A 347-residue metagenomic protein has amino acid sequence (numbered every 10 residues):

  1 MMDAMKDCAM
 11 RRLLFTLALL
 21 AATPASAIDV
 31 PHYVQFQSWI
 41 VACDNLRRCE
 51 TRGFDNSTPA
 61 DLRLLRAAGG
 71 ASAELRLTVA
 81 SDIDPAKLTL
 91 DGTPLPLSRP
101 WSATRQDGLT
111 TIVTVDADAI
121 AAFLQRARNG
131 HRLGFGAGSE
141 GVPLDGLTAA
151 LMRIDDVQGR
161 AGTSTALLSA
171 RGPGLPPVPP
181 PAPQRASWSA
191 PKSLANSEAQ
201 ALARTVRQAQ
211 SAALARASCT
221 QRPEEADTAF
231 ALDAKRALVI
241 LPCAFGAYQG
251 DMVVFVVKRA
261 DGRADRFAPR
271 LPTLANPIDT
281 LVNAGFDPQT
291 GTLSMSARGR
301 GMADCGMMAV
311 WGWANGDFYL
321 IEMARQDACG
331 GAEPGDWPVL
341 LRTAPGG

Functional and structural regions predicted by a protein language model:
M1-A9: Short, Lys/Arg-enriched N-terminal segments with co-localized hydrophobic residues within the first ~10-30 amino acids
A9-T16: Sec-dependent signal peptide recognition, specifically the positively charged N-region followed immediately by
A22-P24: N-terminal signal peptide c-region/cleavage motif recognized by signal peptidases
A27-C219, G250-V253: A generic "folded-domain core" signal
Q208-A217, V256-P272, G312-D317: Surface-exposed loop/turn elements that mediate protein-protein interactions on large endomembrane-trafficking
D227-A247: Exposed beta-strand-loop-beta-strand "reactive/processing" segments of non-cytosolic proteins
A247-F255, A303-A309: Structural motif
D265-G347: Short aromatic loop motif centered on NTY/YTY
